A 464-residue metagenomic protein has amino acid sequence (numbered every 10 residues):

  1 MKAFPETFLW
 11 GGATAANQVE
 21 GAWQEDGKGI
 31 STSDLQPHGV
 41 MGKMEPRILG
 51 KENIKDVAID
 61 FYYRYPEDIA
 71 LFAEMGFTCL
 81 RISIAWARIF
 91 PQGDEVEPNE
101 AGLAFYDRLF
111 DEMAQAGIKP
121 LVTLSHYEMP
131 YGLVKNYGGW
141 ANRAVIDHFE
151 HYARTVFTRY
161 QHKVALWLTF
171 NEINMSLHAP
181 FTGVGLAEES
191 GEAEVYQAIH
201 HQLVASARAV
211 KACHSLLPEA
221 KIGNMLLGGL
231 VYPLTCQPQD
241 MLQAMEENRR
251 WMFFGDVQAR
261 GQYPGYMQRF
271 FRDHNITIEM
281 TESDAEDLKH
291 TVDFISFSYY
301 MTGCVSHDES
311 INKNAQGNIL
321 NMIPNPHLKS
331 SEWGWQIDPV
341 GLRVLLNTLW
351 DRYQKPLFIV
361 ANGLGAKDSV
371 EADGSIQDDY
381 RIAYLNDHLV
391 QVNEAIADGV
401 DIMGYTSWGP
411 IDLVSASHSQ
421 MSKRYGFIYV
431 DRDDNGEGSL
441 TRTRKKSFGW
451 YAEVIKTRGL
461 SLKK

Functional and structural regions predicted by a protein language model:
M1-L49, Q92-D94, L103-K464: Active-site region of glycoside hydrolase catalytic domains
G50-R64, A141-R143: Active-site mouth loops of central-metabolism enzymes
D60, R64-A85, K119, H290-F294: Catalytic domains of carbohydrate-active enzymes, especially glycoside hydrolases
T78, A87-I89, Y127-M129: A short acidic, glycine/proline-enriched capping/turn motif at secondary-structure boundaries, especially helix N-cap
I84-P98: Glycine-rich, proline-tolerant flexible connector loops at the mouths of alpha/beta enzymes
